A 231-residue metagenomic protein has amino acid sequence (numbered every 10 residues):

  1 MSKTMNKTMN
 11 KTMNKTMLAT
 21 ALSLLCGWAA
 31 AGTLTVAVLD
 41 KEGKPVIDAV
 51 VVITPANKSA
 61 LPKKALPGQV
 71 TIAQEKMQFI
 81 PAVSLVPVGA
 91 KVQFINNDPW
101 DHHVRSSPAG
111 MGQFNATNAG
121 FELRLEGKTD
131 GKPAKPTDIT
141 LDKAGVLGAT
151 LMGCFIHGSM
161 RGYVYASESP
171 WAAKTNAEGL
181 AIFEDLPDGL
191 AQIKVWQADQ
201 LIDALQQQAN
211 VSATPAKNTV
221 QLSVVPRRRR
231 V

Functional and structural regions predicted by a protein language model:
M1-M17: Compositionally biased, intrinsically disordered low-complexity segments enriched for polar/charged residues
S23: Short coil/turn motifs at helix boundaries and re-entrant loops, enriched in small/polar and proline residues
C26-A29: N-terminal signal peptide c-region/cleavage motif recognized by signal peptidases
A31-V231: Extracytoplasmic copper-binding redox domains, predominantly the cupredoxin/blue-copper superfamily
